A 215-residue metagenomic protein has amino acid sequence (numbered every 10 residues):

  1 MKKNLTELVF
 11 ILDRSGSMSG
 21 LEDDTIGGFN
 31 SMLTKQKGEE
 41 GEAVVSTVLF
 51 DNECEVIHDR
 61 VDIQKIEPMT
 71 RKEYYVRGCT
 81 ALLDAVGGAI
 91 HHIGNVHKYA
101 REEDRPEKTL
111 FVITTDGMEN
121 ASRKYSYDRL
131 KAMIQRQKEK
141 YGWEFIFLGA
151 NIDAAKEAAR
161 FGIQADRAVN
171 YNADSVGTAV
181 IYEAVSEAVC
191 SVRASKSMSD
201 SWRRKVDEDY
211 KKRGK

Functional and structural regions predicted by a protein language model:
M1-K215: Acidic, low-complexity intrinsically disordered regions
